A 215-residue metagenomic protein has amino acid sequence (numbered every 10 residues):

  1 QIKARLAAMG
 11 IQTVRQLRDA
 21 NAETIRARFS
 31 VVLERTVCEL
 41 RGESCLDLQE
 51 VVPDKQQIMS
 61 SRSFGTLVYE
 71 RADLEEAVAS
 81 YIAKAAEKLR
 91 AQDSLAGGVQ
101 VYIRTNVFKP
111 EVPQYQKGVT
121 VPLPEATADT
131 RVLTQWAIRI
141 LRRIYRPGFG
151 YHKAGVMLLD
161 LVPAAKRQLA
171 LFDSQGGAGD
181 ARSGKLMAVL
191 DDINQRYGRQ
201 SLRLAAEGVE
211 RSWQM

Functional and structural regions predicted by a protein language model:
A4-G148: DNA-contacting surface of Y-family translesion DNA polymerases
P122-M215: Acidic, metal-coordinating catalytic segment for phosphate/diphosphate chemistry, firing primarily on the Nudix
